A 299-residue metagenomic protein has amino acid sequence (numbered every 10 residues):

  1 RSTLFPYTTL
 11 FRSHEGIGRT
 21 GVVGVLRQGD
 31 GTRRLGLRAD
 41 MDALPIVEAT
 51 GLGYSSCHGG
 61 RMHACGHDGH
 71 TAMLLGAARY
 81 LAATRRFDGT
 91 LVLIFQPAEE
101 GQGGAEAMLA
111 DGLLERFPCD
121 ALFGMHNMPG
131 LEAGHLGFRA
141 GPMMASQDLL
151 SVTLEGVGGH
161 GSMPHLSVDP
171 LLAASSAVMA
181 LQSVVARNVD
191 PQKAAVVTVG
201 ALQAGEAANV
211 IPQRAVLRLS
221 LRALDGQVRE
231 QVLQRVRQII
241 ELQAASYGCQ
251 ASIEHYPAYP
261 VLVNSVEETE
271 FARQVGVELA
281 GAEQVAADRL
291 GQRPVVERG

Functional and structural regions predicted by a protein language model:
T3-L10: Short, small-residue-biased leader/transition segments that mark boundaries at the very start of proteins
R12-I17: Short, well-structured beta-strand/strand-turn elements
V22-V23, A43-M62, D68-G69, L81 (+2 more regions): Histidine/acidic-residue-rich, glycine-tolerant segments that coordinate divalent metal ions
G24-G31: Short beta-strand-to-loop junctions in surface cap/lid or active-site-entrance loops
T71-A78: DPxDG-like acidic metal-binding loop motif
S175-G299: Metal-dependent amide/peptide-bond hydrolase catalytic core, centered on the "pita-bread" metallohydrolase fold
